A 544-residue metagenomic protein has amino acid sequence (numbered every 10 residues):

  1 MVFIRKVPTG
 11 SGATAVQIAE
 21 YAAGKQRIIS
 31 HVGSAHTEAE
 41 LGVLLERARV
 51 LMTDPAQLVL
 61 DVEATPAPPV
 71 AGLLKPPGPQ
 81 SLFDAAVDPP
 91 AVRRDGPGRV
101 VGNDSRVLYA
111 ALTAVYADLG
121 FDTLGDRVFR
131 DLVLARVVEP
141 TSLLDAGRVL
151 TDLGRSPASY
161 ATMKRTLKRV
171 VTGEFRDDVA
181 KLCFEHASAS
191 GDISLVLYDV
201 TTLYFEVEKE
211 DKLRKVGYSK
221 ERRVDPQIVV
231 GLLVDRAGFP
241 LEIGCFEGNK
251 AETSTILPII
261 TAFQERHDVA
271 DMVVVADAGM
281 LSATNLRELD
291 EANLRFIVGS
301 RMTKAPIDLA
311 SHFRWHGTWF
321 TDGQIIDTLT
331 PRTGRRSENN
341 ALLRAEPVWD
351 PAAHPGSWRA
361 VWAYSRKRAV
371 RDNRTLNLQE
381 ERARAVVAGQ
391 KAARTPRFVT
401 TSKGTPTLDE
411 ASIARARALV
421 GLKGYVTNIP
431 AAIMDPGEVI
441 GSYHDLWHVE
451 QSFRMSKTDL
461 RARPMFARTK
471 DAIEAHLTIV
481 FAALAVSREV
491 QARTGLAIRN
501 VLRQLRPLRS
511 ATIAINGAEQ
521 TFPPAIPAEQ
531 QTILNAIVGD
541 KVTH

Functional and structural regions predicted by a protein language model:
F3, A13-A15, K25-Q26, L112-H544: Anion-binding and metal-coordination hotspots
I4-T53: Short, surface-exposed polybasic/aromatic micro-patch for ligand or macromolecular engagement
P8-G10, H31, V70, P76 (+3 more regions): Intrinsically disordered, low-complexity segments enriched in small/polar residues
L44, E63, A85, R332 (+1 more regions): Low-complexity, intrinsically disordered/propeptide-like segments
R49, T53-A56, K168, S487: Generic short alpha-helical segment signal, independent of protein family or function, capturing local helix propensity
P55-G154: Extended, charge-enriched "interface" segments that sit outside catalytic cores
